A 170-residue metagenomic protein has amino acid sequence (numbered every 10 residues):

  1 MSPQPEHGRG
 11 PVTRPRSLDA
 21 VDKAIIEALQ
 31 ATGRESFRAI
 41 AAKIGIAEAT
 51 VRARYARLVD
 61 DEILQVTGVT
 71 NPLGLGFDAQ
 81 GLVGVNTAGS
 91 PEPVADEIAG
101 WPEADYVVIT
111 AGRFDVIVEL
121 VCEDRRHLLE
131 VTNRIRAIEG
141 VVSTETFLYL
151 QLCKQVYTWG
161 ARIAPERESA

Functional and structural regions predicted by a protein language model:
M1-A170: A compositional/biophysical signature of low hydrophobicity enriched in polar/charged and small residues
